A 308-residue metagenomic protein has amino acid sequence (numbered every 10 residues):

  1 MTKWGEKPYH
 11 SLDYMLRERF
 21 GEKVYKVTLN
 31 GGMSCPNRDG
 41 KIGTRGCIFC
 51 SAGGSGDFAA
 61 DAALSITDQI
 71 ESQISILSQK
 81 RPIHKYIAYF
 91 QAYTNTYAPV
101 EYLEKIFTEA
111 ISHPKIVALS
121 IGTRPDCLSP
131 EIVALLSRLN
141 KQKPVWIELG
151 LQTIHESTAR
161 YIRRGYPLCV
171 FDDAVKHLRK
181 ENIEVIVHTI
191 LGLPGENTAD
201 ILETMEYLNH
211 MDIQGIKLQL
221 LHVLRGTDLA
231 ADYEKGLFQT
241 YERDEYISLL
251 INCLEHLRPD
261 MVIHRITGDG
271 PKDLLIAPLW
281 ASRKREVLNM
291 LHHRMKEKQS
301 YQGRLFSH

Functional and structural regions predicted by a protein language model:
M1-I87: N-terminal [4Fe-4S]-dependent radical SAM core
M1-Y14, E18, K23-Y25, G215 (+1 more regions): Auxiliary Fe-S-binding modules of radical SAM enzymes
Y25-L29, Y86-A88, L119-I121, V145-L149 (+3 more regions): Hydrophobic faces of well-ordered beta-strands that scaffold small-molecule active sites in alpha/beta enzyme cores
G53-Q73, L77-V100, K115-L128, P144-V170 (+1 more regions): Core AdoMet radical
I74-L77, L128-Q142, D173, L202-D212 (+1 more regions): Short amphipathic alpha-helices and their capping/turn segments at secondary-structure boundaries
L77-Q79, I106-P114, A134-P144, K176-K180: Acidic (Asp/Glu)-rich catalytic clusters
V100-T108, S129-R138, I162, I201: Distinct, well-ordered alpha-helical segments
C169-D228, D244-T267: Conserved C-terminal portion of the radical SAM core fold that forms the substrate/S-adenosylmethionine-binding
